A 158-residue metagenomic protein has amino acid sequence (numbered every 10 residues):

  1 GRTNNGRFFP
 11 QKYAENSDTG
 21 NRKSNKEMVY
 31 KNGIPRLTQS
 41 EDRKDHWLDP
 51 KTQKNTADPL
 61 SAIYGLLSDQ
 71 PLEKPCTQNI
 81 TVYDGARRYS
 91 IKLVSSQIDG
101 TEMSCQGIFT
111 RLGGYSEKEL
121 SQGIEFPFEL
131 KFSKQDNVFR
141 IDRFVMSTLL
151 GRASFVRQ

Functional and structural regions predicted by a protein language model:
R2-Y30, Q70-Q158: Acidic, serine/threonine-rich low-complexity disordered tracts
E27-P75, N79: Active-site/ligand-binding surface loops and adjacent short beta/alpha elements that line catalytic pockets across
